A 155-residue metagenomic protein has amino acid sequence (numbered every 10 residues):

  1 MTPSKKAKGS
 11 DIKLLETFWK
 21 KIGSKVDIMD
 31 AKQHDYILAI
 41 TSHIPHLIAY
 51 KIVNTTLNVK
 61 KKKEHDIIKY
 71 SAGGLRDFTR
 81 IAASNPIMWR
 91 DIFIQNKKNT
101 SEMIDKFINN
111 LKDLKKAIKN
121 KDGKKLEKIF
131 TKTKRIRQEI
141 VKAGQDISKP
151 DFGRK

Functional and structural regions predicted by a protein language model:
M1-T79: Internal alpha-helical scaffold of NAD(P)-dependent oxidoreductase catalytic cores
S24-V26, K51-N54, K106-F107, A117-K119 (+1 more regions): Glycine-rich loops and low-complexity Gly/Arg-rich segments that provide flexible linkers or classic glycine-based
H43-H46, K132-E139: Alpha-helical scaffold segments in carbohydrate-active enzymes
A49, V53, A83, K112 (+2 more regions): Charged/polar positions within long, soluble alpha-helices
T56-V59, N120-K124, Q145-P150: Juxtamembrane/interface motifs at transmembrane-helix termini
E64-T133: Interdomain hinge/lid region at the active-site interface of Rossmann-like NAD(P)-dependent oxidoreductases
R135-K155: Long, positively charged, glycine-interspersed low-complexity recognition regions
